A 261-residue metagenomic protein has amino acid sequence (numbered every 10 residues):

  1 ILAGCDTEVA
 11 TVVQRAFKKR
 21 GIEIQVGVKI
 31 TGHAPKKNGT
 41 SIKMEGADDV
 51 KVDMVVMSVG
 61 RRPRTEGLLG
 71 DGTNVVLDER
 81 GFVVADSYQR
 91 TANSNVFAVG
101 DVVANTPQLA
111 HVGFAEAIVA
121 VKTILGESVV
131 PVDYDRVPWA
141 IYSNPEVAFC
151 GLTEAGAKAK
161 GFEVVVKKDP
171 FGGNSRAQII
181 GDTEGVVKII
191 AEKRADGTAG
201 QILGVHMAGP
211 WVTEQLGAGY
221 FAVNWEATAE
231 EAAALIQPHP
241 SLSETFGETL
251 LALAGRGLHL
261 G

Functional and structural regions predicted by a protein language model:
I1-S87, L152, A159, E163 (+2 more regions): A Rossmann-like FAD-binding core segment of flavoenzymes
C5-V12, A16, V99-K158, H239-G261: A conserved FAD-binding loop/helix module that cradles the flavin
T7, T11, E23-G27, D49 (+8 more regions): Electropositive phosphate-/nucleotide-binding environments in soluble metabolic enzymes
T7, V55, F97, M207-A208: Residue-level structural signal for beta-strand termini and adjacent loop
K29-I30, V102, D169-F171: Short, ordered loop/turn segments at secondary-structure junctions
A47, Y88-Q89, W139, I179: Short secondary-structure boundary/capping segments
D49-G126, E214, A218: FAD-site-proximal beta/loop scaffold in flavoenzymes
Y142-G261: Flexible, glycine-rich terminal cap/loop adjacent to redox cofactors in electron-transfer oxidoreductases
